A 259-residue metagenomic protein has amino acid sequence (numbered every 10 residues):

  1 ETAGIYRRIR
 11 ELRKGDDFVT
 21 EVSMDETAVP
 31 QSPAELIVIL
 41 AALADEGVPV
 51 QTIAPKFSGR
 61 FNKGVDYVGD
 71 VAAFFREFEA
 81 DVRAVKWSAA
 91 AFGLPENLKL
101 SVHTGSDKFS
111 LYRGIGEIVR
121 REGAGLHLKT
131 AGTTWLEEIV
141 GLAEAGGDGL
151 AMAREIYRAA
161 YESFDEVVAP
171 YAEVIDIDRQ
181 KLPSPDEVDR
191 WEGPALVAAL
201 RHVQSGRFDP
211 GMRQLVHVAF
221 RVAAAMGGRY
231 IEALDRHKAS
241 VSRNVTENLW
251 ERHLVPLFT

Functional and structural regions predicted by a protein language model:
E1-R13, A28-T259: Active-site capping/gating regions of soluble enzymes
D25: Acidic active-site catalytic centers that drive phospho-/nucleotidyl reactions and related ester hydrolyses
